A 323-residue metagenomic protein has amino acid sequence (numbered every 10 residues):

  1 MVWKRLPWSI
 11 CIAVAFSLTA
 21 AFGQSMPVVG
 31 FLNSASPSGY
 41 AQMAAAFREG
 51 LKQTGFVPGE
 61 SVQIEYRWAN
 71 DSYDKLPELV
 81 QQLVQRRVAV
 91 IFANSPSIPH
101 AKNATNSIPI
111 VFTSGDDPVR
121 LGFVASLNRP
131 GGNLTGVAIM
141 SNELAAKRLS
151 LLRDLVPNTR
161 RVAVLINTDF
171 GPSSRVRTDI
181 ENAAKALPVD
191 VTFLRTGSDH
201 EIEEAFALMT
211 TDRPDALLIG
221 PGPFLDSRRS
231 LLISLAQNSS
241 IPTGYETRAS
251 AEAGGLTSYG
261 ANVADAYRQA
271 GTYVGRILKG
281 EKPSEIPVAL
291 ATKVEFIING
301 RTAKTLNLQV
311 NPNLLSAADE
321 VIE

Functional and structural regions predicted by a protein language model:
M1-E323: Short hydrophobic alpha-helices and adjacent helix-cap/hinge residues
